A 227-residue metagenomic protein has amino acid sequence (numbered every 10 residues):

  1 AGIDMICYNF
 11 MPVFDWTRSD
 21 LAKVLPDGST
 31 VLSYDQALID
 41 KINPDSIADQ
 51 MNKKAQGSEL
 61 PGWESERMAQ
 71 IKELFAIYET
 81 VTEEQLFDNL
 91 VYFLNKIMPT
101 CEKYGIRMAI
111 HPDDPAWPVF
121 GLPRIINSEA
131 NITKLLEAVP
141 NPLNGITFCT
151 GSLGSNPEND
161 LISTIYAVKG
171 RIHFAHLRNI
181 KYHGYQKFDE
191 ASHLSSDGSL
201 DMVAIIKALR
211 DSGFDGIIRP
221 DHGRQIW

Functional and structural regions predicted by a protein language model:
A1-D4, K72-A76, V91-N95, P99-K103 (+2 more regions): Histidine-acidic metal/acid-base catalytic patches
A1-G145: Active-site acidic/histidine proton-transfer and metal-coordination neighborhood in alpha/beta enzyme cores
